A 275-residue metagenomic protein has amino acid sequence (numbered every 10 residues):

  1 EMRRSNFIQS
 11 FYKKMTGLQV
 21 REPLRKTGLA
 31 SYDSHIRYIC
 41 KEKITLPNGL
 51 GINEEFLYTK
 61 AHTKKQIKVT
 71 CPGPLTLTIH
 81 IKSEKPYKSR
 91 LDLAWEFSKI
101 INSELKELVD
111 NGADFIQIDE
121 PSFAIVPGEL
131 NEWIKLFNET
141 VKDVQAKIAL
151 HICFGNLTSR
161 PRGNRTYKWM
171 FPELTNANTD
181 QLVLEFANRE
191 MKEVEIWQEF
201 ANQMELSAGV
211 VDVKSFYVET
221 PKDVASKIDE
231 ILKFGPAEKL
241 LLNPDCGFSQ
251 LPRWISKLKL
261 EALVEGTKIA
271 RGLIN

Functional and structural regions predicted by a protein language model:
E1-N275: Domain-level signal for soluble alpha/beta catalytic cores
